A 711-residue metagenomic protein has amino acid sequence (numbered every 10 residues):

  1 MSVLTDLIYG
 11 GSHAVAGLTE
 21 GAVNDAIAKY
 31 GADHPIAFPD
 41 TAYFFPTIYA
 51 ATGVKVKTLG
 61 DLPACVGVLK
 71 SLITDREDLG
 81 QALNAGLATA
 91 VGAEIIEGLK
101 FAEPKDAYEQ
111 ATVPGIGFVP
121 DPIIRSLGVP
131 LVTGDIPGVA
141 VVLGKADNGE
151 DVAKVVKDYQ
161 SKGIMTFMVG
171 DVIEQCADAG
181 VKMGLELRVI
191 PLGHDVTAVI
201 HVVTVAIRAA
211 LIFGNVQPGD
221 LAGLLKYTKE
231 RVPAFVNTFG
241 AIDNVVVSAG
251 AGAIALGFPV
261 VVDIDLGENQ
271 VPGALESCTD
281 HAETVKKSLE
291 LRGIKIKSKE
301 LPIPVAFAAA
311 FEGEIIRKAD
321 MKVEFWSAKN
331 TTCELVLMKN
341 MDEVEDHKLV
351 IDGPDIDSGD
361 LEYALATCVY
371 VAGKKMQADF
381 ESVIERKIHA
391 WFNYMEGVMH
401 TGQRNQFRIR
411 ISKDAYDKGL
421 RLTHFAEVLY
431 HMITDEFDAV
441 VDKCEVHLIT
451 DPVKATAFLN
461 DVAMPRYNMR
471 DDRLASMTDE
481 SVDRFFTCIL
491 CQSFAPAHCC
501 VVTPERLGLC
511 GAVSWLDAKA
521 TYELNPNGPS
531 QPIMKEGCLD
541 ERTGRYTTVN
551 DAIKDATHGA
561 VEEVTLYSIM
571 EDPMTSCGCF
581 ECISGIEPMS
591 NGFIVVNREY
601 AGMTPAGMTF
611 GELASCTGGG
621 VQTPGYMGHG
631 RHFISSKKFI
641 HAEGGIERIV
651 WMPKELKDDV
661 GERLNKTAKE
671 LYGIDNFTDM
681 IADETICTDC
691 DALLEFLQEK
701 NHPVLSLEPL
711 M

Functional and structural regions predicted by a protein language model:
M1-H389, F407-R408, L566-P573, A668-K669: Acidic, serine/proline-rich low-complexity intrinsically disordered regions
N24, A28-G31, F44, I48-Y49 (+4 more regions): Cysteine-centered metal-binding/redox modules
